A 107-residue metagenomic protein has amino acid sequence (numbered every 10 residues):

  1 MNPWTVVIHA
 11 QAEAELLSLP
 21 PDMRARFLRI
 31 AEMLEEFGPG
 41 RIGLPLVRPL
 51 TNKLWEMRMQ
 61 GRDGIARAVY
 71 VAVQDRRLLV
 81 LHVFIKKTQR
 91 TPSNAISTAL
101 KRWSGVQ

Functional and structural regions predicted by a protein language model:
M1-I65, Q74-R77, I85-Q107: Basic, Lys/Arg-enriched alpha-helical interface segments
A68-Y70: Hydrophobic/aromatic beta-strand elements that line small-molecule binding cavities or substrate pockets in beta-rich
L81: ATP-dependent carboxylate-activation loops
